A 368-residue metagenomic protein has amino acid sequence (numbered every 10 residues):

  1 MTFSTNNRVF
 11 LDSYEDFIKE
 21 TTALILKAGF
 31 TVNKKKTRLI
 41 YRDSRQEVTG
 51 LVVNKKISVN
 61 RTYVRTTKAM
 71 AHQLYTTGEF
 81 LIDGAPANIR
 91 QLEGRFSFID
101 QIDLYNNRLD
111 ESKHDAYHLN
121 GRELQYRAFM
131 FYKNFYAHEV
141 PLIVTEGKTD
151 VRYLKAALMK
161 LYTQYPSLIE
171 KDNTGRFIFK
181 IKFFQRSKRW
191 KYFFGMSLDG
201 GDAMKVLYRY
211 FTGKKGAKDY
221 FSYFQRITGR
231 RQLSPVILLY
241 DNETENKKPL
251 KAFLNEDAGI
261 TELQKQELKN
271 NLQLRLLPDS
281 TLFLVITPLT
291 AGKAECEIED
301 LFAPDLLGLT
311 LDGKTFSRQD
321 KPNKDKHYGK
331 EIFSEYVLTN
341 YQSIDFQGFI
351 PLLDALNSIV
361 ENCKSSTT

Functional and structural regions predicted by a protein language model:
M1-R8: Catalytic palm active-site di-aspartate
S4, R42, N246-P249: Short acidic/glycine-rich loop or secondary-structure boundary segments that cap or lie
V9, L26, V32, I40 (+12 more regions): Extended aliphatic helical segments
F10-R127, F302: Right-hand nucleic-acid polymerase module
S112-T368: Acidic, divalent-metal-binding catalytic cores of TOPRIM and closely related two-metal-ion phosphodiester/pyrophosphate
